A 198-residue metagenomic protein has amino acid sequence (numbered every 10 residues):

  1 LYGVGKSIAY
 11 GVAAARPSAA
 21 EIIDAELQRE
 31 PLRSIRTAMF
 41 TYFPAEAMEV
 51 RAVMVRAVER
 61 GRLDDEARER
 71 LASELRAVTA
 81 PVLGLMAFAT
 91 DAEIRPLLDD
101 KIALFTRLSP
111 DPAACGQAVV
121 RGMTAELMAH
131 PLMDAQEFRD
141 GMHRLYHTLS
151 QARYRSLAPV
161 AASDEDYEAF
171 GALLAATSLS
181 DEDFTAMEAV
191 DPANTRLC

Functional and structural regions predicted by a protein language model:
Y2, K6-M123: N-terminal Sec/ER secretory leader and immediately downstream segment of secreted/extracellular precursors
T106-P192: Extended amphipathic alpha-helical interaction segments
A193-C198: Polybasic, proline/glycine-rich intrinsically disordered low-complexity segments
